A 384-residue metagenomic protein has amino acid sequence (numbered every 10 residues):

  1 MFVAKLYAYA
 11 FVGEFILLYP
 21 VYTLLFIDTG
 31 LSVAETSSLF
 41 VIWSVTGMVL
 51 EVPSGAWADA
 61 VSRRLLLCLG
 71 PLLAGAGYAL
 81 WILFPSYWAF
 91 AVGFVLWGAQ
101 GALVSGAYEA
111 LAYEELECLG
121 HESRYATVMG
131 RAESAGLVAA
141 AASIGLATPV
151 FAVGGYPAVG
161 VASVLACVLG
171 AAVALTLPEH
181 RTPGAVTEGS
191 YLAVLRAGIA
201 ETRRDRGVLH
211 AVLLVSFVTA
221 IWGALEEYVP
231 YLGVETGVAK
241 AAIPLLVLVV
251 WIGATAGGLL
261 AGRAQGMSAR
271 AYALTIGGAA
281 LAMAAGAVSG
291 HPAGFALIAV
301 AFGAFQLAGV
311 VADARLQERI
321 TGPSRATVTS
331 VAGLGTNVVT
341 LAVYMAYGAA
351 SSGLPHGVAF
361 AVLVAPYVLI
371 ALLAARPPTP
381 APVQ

Functional and structural regions predicted by a protein language model:
M1-V49, I82, D205-V250: Helix-loop boundary and gating motifs at the non-cytosolic
F11, G77, W88-V104, S216 (+1 more regions): Hydrophobic core of transmembrane alpha-helices in multi-pass small-molecule transporters, especially MFS/SLC-type
V33-A34, L119-A132, K240-A241, I320-A332: Loop-to-transmembrane helix entry/capping segments in MFS-fold secondary transporters and related SLC/MFSD carriers
L39, M48-A56, R64-L65, V229 (+1 more regions): C-terminal transmembrane bundle of multi-pass solute transporters/carriers
L72-S86, G277-G290: C-terminal ends and interior cores of transmembrane alpha-helices in multi-pass membrane transporters/permeases
F94-L137: Cytoplasmic helix-loop-helix junction between adjacent transmembrane helices in 12-TM secondary transporters
S163, V168-G189, R376-Q384: Helix-loop junctions on the cytosolic side of multi-pass membrane transporters, especially the intracellular loop
L177-L213: Juxtamembrane intracellular "pre-TM" segments in multi-pass secondary transporters
